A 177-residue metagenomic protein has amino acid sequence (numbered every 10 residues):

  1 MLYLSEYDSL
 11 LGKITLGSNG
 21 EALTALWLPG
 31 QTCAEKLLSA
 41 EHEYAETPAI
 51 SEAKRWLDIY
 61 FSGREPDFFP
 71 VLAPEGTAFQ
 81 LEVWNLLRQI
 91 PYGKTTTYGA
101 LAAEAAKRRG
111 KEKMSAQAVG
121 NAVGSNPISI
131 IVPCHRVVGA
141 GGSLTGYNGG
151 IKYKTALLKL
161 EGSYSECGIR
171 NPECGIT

Functional and structural regions predicted by a protein language model:
M1-L2, E41: Intrinsically disordered, low-complexity, charged terminal extensions of DNA damage-control enzymes
Y3-L10, A22, R55, R64-T177: Nucleic acid-binding interface residues in structured DNA/RNA-binding domains, emphasizing the DNA-engaging scaffolds
I14-G17, R136: Short beta-strand scaffold segments in enzyme catalytic cores
S18-F69: Compact structured core domains
